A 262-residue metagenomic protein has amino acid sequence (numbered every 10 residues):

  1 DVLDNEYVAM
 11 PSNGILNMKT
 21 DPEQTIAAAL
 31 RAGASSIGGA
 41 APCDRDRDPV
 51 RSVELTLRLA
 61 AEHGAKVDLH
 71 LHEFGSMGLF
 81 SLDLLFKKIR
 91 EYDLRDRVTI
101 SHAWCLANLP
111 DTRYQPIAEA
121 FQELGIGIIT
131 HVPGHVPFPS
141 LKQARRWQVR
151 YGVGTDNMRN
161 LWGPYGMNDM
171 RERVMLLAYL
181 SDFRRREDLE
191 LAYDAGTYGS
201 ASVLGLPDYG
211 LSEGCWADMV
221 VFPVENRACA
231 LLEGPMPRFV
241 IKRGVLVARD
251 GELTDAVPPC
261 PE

Functional and structural regions predicted by a protein language model:
V2-T20, R31-P139, R150, R159: Active-site core of metal-dependent hydrolases
T20-I26: Active-site-adjacent loop and "lid" segments of alpha/beta metabolic enzymes
A27, R58, A118-E119, K142 (+2 more regions): Alpha-helical segments flanking ligand/cofactor-binding loops in enzyme cores
I37-A40, T155, P223, R243: Conserved residues at the C-terminal ends of beta-strands
R47, G78, P139, W162-G163 (+3 more regions): Short secondary-structure boundary/hinge segments and terminal tails
K87-V98, K142-V224: His/Asp/Glu-enriched, well-ordered alpha-helical/loop segment that forms or immediately abuts the divalent-metal
Q115, P164-R171, G234-P235, V240: Short, conserved loop/turn and helix-capping segments at secondary-structure boundaries that abut family-defining
E213-E262: C-terminal cap of metal-dependent C-N hydrolases
